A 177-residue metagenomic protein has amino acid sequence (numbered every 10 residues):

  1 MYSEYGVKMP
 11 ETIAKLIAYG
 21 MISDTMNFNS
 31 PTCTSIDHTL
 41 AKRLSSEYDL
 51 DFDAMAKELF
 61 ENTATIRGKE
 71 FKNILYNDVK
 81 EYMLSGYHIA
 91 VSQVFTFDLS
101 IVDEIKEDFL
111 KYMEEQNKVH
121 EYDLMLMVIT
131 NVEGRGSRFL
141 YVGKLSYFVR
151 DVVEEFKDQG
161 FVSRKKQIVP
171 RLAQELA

Functional and structural regions predicted by a protein language model:
M1-L40: Short alpha-helices
L40-A177: C-terminal accessory domains and tails appended to enzymatic cores
